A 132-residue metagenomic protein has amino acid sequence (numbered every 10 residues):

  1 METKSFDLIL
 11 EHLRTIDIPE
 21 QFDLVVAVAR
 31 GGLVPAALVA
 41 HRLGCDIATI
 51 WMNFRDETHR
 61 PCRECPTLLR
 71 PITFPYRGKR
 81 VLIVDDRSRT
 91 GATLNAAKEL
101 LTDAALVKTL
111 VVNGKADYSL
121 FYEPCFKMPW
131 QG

Functional and structural regions predicted by a protein language model:
M1-G132: PRPP-associated nucleotide enzymes
